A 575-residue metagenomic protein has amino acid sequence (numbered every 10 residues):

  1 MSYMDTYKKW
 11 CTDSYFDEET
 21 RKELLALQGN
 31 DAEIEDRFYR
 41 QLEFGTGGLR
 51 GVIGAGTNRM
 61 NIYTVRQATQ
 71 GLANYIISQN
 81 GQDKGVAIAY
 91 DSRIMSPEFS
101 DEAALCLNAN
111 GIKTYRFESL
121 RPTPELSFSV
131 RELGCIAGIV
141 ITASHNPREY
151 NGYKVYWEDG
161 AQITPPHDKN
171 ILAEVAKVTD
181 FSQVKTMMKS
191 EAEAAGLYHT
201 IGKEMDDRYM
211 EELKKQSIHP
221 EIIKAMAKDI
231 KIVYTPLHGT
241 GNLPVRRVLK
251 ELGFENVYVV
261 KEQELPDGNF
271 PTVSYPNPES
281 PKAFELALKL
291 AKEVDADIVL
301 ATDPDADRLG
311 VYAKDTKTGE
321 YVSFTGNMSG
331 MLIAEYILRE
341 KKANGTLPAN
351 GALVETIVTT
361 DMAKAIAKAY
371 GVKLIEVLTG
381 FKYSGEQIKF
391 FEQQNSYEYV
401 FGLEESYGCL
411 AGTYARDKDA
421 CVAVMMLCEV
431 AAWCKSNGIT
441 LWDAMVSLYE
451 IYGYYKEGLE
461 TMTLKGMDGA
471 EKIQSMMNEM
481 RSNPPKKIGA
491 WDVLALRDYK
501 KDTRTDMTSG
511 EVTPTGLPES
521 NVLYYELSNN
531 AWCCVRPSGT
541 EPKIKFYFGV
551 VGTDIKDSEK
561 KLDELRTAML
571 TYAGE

Functional and structural regions predicted by a protein language model:
D5-A103, A192-K228, T240: An N-terminal, well-structured beta->alpha segment
C11, E33-F38, L42, N151-E285 (+1 more regions): Gly/Ser/Thr-enriched, mixed-charge loops and adjacent short helices that form phosphate/oxyanion-binding elements
F38-N58, A143-N146, I232, P236-V248 (+4 more regions): Conserved phosphate/anionic-ligand binding catalytic regions in large, soluble enzymes, centered on
G85-D91, K231-Y234, L410, G549: Short glycine-rich or small-residue beta-strand-to-loop segments that form or flank ligand, phosphate, metal/Fe-S
A87-Y150, K250-G310: N-terminal small/polar loop signature for handling phosphorylated ligands or for N-terminal nucleophile
F99-L107, Y150-W157, D307-N327, A363: Short Gly/Thr/Asp-enriched flexible loops that form oxyanion-binding sites at enzyme active sites
Y156-T186, N327-N350, E355-K364, A420: Glycine-rich phosphate-binding loop plus the immediately following alpha-helix
K292, A296-I298, E320-V322, E340-R536 (+3 more regions): Phosphate-binding and adjacent anionic-ligand microenvironments
